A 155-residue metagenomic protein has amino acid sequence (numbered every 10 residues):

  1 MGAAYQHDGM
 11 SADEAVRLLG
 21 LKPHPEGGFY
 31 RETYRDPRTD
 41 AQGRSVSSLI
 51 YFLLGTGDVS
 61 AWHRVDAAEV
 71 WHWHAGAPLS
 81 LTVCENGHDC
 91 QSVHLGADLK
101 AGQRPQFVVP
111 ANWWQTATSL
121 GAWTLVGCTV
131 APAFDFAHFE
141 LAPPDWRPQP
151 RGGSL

Functional and structural regions predicted by a protein language model:
G2-V108, T116-A117, G121-T124, C128-L155: Non-catalytic, conserved peripheral segments adjacent to functional cores
